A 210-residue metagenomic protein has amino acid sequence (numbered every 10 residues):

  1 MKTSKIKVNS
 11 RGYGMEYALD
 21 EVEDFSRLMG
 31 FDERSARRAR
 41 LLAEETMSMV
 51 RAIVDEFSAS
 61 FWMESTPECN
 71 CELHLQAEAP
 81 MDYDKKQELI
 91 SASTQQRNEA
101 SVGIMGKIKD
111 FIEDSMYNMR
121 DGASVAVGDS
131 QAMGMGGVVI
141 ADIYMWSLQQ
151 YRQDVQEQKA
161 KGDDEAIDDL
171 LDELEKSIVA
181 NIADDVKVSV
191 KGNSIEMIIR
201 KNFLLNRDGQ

Functional and structural regions predicted by a protein language model:
M1-S4, R51-Q210: Conserved beta-strand-loop-beta-strand hairpin that lines the nucleotide-binding pocket of ATP/GTP-utilizing enzymes
K2-G30: Helix-loop-beta hinge of the Bergerat
Y17, R34-E45, L174: Conserved alpha-helix in the HATPase_c
L28-R40, Y151-K159: GHKL (Bergerat-fold) ATPase N-terminal catalytic module, capturing the glycine-rich phosphate-binding loop and acidic
